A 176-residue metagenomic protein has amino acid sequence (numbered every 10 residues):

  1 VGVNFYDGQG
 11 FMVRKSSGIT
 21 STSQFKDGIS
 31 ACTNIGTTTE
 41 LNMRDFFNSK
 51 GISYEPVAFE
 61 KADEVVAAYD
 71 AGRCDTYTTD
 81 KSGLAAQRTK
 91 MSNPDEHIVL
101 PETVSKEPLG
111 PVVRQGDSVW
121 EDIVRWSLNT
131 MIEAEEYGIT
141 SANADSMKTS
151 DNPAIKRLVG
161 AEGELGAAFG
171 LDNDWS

Functional and structural regions predicted by a protein language model:
V1-F25, K81-E107: Acidic, polar ligand-binding/catalytic clefts
Y6-A67, S82: Bilobed "Venus flytrap"/periplasmic-binding protein-like clamshell domains and structurally analogous long
K15-S17, T37, G83-L84, P101-D174: Extended ligand-binding regions for polar small-molecule ligands
N42-S49, D63, D70-T103: A ligand-binding cleft/hinge motif common to bilobed small-molecule-binding domains
P56, A71, P94-D95, D117-E121: A residue-level marker of the well-folded mature domains of exported/periplasmic proteins
V66-A68, L109-G110: Short, solvent-exposed polar/charged micro-motifs at secondary-structure junctions
